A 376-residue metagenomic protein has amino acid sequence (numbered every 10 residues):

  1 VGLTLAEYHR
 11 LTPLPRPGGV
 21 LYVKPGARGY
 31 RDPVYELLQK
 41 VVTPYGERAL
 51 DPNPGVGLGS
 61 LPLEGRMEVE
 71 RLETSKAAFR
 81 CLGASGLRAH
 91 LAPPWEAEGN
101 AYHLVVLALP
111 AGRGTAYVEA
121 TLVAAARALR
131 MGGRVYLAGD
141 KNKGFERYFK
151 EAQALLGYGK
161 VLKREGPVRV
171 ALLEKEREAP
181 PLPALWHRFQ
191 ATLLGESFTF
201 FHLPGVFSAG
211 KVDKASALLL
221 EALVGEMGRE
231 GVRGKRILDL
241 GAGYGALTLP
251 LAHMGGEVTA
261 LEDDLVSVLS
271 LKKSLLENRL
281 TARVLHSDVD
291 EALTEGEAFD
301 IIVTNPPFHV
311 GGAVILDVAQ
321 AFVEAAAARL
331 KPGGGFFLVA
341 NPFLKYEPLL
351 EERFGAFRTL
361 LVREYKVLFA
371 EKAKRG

Functional and structural regions predicted by a protein language model:
L11-P44, V168-E230: SAM-dependent Rossmann-like transferase core, predominantly class I methyltransferases with a strong bias toward
G26, Y30-L91, K214-T304: Conserved SAM/SAH cofactor-binding pocket of Class I
R71, L137, A260, L338 (+1 more regions): Conserved SAM-binding loop
E73-T74, Y117, D140, E262-S267 (+2 more regions): Short beta->alpha hinge that forms the Motif I/post-I loop of the SAM-binding pocket
L104-A116, I301-A313: A short SAM/SAH-binding and catalytic strip from SAM-dependent methyltransferases
E119-M131, Q320-P332: A short glycine-rich, Lys/Arg-flanked "PGG" loop and its adjoining helix->strand segment in the class I
G132-D140, G333-A340: Conserved beta-strand signature within the Rossmann-like core of class I S-adenosyl-L-methionine
R147-K150, L155-G195, V206, N341-G376: Class I S-adenosyl-L-methionine
